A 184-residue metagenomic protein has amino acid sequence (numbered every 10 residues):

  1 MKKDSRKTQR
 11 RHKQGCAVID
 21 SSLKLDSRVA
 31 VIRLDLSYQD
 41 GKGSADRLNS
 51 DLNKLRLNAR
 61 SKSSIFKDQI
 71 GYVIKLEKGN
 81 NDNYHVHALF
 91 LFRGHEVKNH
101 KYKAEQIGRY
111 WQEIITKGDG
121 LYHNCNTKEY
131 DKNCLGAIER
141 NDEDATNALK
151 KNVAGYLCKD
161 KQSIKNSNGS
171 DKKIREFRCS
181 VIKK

Functional and structural regions predicted by a protein language model:
M1-D26, G94, K98-K184: Catalytic "initiation/cleavage/transfer" segments centered on a nucleophilic residue and adjacent nucleic-acid-engaging
Q9, S63-K67, V86: Amphipathic, alpha-helical segments enriched in basic
V18-K78: Signature for HUH/AEP ssDNA processing cores
Q39-G41, L91-E96: A short, flexible beta-alpha/helix-coil linker loop
K42-G43, D82-Y84, V97-N99: Short catalytic/ligand-binding loop motif for oxyanion handling, primarily in non-cytosolic enzymes, centered on
D51, L89-L91, K103-E105: General N-terminal targeting signals
Y72-G94: Histidine-centered divalent-metal-coordination microenvironment in nucleic-acid enzymes
